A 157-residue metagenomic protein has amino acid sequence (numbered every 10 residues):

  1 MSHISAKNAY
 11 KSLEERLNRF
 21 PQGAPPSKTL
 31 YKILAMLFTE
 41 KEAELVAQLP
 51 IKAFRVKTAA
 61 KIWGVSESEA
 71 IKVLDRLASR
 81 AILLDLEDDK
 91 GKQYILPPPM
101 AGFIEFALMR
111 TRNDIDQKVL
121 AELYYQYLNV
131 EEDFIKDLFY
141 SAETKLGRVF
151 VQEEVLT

Functional and structural regions predicted by a protein language model:
M1-Y31: Long, low-complexity, charged/polar intrinsically disordered regions in eukaryotic proteins
L37-E42: Short helix-coil-helix linker/hinge
A43-A47: Pre-recognition alpha-helix immediately N-terminal to the DNA-recognition helix within helix-turn-helix or winged-helix
Q48-W63: Short acidic, hydrophobic short linear motifs in intrinsically disordered regions
W63-S79: Short amphipathic alpha-helical interaction segments
A78-D89: A short, conserved structural fragment
G91-E131: Short, amphipathic alpha-helical interaction segments positioned at domain boundaries
V119-T157: Long, Pro/Ser/Thr-rich low-complexity/intrinsically disordered regulatory tracts in eukaryotic proteins
